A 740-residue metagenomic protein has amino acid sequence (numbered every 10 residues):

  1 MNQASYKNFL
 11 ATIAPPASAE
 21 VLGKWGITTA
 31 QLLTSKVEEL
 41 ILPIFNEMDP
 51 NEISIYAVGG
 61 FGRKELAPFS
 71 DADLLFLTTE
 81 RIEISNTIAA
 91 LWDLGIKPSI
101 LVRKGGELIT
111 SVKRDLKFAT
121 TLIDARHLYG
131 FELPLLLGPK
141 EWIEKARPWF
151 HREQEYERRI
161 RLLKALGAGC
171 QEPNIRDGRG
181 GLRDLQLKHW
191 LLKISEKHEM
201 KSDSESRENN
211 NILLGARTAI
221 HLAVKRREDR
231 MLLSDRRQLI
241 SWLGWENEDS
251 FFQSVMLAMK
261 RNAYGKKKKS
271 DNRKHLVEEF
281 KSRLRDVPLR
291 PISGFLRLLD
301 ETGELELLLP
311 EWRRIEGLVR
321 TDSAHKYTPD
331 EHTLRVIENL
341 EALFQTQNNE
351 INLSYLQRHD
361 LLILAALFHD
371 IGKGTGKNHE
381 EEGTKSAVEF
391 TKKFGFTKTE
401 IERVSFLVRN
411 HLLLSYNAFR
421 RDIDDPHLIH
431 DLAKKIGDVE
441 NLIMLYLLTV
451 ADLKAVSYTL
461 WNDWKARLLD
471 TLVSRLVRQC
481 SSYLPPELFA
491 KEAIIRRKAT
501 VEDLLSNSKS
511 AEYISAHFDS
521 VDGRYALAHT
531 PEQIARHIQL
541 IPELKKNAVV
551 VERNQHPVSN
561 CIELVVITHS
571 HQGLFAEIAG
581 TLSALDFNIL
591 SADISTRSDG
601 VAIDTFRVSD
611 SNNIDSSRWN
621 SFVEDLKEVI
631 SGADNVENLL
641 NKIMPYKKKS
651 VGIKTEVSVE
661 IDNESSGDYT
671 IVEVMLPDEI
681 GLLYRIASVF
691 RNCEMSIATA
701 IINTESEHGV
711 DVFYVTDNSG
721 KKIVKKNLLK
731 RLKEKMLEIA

Functional and structural regions predicted by a protein language model:
M1-N51, F69: N-terminal regions immediately upstream of nucleotidyltransferase
A4, P16, K145-D271: Conserved nucleotidyltransferase catalytic core and NTase-mimicking acidic/glycine-rich helix/loop elements in nucleic
E20-L33, A168-D177, E279-L284, R314-R335 (+1 more regions): Active-site flanking loop/helix segments enriched in acidic
T34-L42, R81-P134, E155, R403-N410: Conserved catalytic core of two-metal-ion nucleotidyltransferases
S35-Y56, W190-K201, A324-L362, E382 (+1 more regions): Alpha-helical phosphate/pyrophosphate-handling elements in metalloenzyme active cores
E38-I82: Active-site nucleotide-donor binding segment shared across nucleotidyl transfer reactions
K64-N86, S241, T328, N352-S482: Divalent metal-dependent catalytic cores for phosphoryl transfer on phosphate-bearing substrates
I212-L213, Q253, A258-H275, G294 (+1 more regions): Regulatory modules associated with amino-acid/nitrogen control
